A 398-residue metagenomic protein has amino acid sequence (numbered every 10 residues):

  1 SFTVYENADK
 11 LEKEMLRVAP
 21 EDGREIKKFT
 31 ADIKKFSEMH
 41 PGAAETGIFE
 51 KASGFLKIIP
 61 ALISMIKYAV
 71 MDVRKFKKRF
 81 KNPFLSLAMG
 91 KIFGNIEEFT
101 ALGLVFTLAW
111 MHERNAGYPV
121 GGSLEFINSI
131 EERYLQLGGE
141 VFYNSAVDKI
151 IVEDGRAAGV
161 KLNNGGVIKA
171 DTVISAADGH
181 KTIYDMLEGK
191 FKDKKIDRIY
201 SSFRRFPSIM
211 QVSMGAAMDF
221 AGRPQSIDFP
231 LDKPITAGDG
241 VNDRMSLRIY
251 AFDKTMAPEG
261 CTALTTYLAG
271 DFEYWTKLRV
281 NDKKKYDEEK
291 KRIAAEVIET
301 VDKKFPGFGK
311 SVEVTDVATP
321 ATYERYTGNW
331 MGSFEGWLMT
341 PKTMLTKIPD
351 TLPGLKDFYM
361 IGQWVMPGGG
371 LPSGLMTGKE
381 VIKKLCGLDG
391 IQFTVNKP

Functional and structural regions predicted by a protein language model:
S1-K35, A61-L62: Dinucleotide-binding Rossmann-like beta1-alpha1 core, especially the glycine-rich loop that anchors the ADP
T3-V4, L11-E12, F36-S37, L135-Q136 (+2 more regions): Feature captures the FAD/FMN-dependent oxidoreductase FAD-binding
K34-L137, N144, Y326-P341: Active-site/ligand-binding neighborhood in enzyme catalytic cores
P83-I96, K303-P367: A glycine-rich dinucleotide-binding beta-alpha-beta segment and adjacent secondary-structure elements that constitute
D148-E259: Mid-domain catalytic core of redox enzymes that form a hydrophobic substrate pocket/lid adjacent to a catalytic redox
V152, C386-P398: Active-site-proximal substrate-binding core of FAD-dependent oxidoreductases
A217-A321: C-terminal segments that line or cap access tunnels to active or ligand-binding sites in enzymes and enzyme-associated
Q363-C386: A conserved FAD-binding loop/helix module that cradles the flavin
